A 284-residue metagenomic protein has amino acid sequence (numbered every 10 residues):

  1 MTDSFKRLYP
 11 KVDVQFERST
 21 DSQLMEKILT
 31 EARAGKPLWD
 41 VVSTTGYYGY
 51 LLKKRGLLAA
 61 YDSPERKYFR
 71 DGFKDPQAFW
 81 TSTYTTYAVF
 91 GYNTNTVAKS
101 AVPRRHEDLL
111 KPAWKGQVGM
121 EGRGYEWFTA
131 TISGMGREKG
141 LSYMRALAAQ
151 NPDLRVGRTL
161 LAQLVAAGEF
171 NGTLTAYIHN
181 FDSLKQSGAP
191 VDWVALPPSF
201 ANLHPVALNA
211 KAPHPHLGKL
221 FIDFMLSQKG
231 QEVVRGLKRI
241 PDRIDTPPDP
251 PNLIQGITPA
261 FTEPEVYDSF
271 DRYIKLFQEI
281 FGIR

Functional and structural regions predicted by a protein language model:
M1, K139, Y143-A146, H204 (+2 more regions): Short amphipathic alpha-helical coupling segments at ligand-binding clamshell hinges and other catalytic/signaling
M1, Q15-M25, L29, P37-E169: Extracytoplasmic ligand-binding site segments that recognize negatively charged/polar headgroups
K36, D40-S43, N171-Y177, D192-W193: Paired acidic/hydrophobic, glycine-rich loop segments that form the ligand-binding mouth/hinge of periplasmic-binding
Y48-L51, N171-P190: A ligand-binding cleft/hinge motif common to bilobed small-molecule-binding domains
L58-E65, F79-T81, K185, A189-F200 (+2 more regions): Short beta-strand->loop
V89-T96, I132-G134, N202-P215, V233-V234: A bilobed periplasmic-binding-protein/Venus flytrap-type ligand-binding module shared by bacterial periplasmic
W114-R123, F224-P247: Periplasmic-binding protein-like
D242-R284: An extracytoplasmic/periplasmic, membrane-proximal ligand-sensing/linker region
